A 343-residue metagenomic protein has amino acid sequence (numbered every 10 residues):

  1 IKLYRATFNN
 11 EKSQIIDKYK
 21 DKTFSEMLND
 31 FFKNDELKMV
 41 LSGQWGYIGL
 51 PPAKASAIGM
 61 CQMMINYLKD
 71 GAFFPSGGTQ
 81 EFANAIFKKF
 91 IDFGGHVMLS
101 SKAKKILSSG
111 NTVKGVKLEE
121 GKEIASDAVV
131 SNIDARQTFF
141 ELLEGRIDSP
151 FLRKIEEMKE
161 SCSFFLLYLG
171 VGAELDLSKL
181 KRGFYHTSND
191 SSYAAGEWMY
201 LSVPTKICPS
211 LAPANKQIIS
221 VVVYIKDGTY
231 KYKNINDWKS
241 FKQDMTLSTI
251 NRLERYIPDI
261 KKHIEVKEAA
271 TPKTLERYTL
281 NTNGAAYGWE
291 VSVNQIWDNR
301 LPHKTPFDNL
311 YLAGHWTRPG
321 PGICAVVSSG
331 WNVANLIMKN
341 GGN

Functional and structural regions predicted by a protein language model:
I1-A55: Rossmann-like flavin
N34, K38-P51, A194-G196, Y200 (+1 more regions): A glycine-rich dinucleotide-binding beta-alpha-beta segment and adjacent secondary-structure elements that constitute
A55-C61, A214-V223, P306-D308: Short coil-to-beta-strand
C61-V113, K117: Helical element adjacent to the flavin cofactor pocket in flavoenzyme catalytic cores
K104-A214, K304: Mid-domain catalytic core of redox enzymes that form a hydrophobic substrate pocket/lid adjacent to a catalytic redox
V130, L169, V221, L253 (+3 more regions): Hydrophobic, well-ordered secondary-structure elements that form the walls of internal hydrophobic environments
G172-K273: C-terminal segments that line or cap access tunnels to active or ligand-binding sites in enzymes and enzyme-associated
H315-M338: A conserved FAD-binding loop/helix module that cradles the flavin
